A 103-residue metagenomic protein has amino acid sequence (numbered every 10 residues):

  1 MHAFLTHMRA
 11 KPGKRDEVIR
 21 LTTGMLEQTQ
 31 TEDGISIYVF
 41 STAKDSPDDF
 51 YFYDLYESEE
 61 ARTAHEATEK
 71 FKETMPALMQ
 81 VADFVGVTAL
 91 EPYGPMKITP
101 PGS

Functional and structural regions predicted by a protein language model:
H2-E32, S36: N-terminal first-folded block
H2-M8, V39-E66: Short, well-ordered beta-strand segments in beta-rich or mixed alpha/beta enzyme and ligand-binding folds
L5-P12, R20, S41-S46, K70 (+1 more regions): Short low-complexity stretches enriched in small and charged residues
R15-E17, D49, A61, T99: Intrinsically disordered, low-complexity acidic/polar segments
D16, D33, D45-D49, D54 (+1 more regions): Acidic-enriched, low-complexity/disordered segments with a strong bias for Aspartate over Glutamate
G24-S36, L55-A89: An amphipathic, aromatic/His-enriched active-site/gating alpha helix that lines ligand/cofactor pockets
F40-D45, E73-S103: Glycine-rich beta-strand-turn "strand-cap" elements at beta-sheet edges
